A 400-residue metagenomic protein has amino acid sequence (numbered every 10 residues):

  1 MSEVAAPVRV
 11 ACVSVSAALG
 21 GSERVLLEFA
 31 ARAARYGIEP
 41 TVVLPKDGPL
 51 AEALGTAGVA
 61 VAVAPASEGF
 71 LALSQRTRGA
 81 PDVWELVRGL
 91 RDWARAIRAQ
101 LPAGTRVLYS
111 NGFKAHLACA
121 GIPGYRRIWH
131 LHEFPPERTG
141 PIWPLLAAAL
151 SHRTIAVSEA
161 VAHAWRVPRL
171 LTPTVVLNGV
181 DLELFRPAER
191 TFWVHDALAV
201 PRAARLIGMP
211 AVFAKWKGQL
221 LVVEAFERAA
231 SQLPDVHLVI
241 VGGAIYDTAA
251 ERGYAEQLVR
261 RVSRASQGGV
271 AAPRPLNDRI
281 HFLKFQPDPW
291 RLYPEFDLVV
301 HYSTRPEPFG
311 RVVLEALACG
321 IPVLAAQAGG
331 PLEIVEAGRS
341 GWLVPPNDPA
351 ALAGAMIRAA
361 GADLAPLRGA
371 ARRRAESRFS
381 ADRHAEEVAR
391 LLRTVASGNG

Functional and structural regions predicted by a protein language model:
A11, P201-K217, V223-F226, V239: Conserved donor-binding/catalytic core segment of Leloir-type glycosyltransferases
W93, Y109-H116, L131: Short His-centered aromatic/hydrophobic patch
A160, G179: Carbohydrate-associated surface elements
R186-V200, R368, R372: A short helix/loop element that forms part of the nucleotide-sugar donor recognition site in Leloir-type
R252-K284: Nucleotide-activated donor-binding/catalytic signature segment of Leloir-type glycosyltransferases, i.e., the conserved
P294-P308, I321: Acidic donor-binding loop of glycosyltransferase active sites
V313, P322-A325: Short hydrophobic beta-strand element within catalytic cores of glycosyltransferases and related nucleotide-activated
Q327, E336-G338, W342-P349, I357-A362: Conserved acidic donor-binding segment of nucleotide-sugar-dependent glycosyltransferases
